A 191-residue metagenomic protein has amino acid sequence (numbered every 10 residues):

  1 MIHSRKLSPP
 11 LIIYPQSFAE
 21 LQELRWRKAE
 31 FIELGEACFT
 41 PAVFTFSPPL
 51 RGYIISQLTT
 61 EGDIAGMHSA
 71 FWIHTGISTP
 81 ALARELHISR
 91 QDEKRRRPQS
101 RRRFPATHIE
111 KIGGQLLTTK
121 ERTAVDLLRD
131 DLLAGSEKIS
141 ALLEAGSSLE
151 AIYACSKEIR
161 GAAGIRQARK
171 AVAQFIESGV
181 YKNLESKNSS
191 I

Functional and structural regions predicted by a protein language model:
M1-T119, D126-I159, R166, K170-I191: Short gly/ser-rich loop at a beta-strand->alpha-helix junction or flexible surface loop bordering the NTP-binding
